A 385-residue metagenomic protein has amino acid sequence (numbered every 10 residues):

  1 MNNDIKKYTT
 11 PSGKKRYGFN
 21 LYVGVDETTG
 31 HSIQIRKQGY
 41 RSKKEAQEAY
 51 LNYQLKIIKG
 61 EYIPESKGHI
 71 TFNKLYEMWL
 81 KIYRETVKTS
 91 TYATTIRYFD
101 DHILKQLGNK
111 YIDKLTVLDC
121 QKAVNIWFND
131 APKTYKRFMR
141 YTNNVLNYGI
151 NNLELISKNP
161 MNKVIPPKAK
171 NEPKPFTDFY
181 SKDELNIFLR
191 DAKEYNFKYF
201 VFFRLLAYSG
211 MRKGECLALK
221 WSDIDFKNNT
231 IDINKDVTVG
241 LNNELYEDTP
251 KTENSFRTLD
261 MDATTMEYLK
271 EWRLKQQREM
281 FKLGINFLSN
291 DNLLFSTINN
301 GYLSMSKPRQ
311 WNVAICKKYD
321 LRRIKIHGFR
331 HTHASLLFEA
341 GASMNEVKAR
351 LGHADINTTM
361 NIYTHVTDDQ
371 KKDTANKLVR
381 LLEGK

Functional and structural regions predicted by a protein language model:
T10-G18, V23-L118, L274-N290: N-terminal DNA-binding module of tyrosine recombinases/phage integrases
G68, N73, E77-Y148, N152-P160 (+3 more regions): N-terminal core-binding DNA-recognition domain of tyrosine site-specific recombinases/integrases
D113-K114, L155-K158, A169-R190, N234 (+1 more regions): DNA breakage-rejoining catalytic core of tyrosine-based enzymes
K133, N151, R204, Y208-E215 (+3 more regions): C-terminal catalytic core of tyrosine-transesterase DNA break-rejoin enzymes
F188-D191, T238, N242-D248, K317 (+2 more regions): DNA/chromatin major-groove-contacting recognition/catalytic segments
D223-T230, R322-R323, A342-T364, K372: Short, polar N-cap/turn motifs at the start of nucleic acid-interacting alpha helices
N228, V239-F256, D260-T265, E271 (+3 more regions): C-terminal secondary-structure termini that scaffold catalytic or DNA-interacting sites
D262-R322: Active-site/catalytic core of tyrosine-dependent DNA strand-transfer enzymes
